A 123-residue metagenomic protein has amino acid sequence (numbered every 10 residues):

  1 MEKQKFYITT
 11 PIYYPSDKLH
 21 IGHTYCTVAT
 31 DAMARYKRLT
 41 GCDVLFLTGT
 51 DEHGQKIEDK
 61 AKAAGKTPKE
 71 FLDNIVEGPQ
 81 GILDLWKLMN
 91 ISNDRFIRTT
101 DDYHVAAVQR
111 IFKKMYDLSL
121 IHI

Functional and structural regions predicted by a protein language model:
M1-I121: N-terminal, positively charged nucleic-acid-binding surface of large information/translation enzymes
